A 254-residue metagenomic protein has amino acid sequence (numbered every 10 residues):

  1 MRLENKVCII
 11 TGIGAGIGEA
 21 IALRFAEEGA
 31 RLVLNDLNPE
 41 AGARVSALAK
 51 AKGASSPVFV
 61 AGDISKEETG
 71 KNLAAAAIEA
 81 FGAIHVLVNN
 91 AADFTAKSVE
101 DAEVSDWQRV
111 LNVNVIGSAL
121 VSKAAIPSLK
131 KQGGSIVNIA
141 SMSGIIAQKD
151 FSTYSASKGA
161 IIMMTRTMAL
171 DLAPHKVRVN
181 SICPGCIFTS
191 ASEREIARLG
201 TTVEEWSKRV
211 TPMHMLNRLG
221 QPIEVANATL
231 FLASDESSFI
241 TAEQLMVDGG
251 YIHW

Functional and structural regions predicted by a protein language model:
V7, G14-G16: Conserved glycine-rich cofactor-binding loop
S98-V99, D106-Q108, W206, V210: Substrate-binding pocket helix/loop in short-chain dehydrogenase/reductase
S122, S157, T165: Active-site helix of classical SDR
P127, L170-P174, S238: Alpha-helical segment proximal to the catalytic Tyr-Lys
S141: Residue(s) in the substrate-gating loop at a strand-loop-helix junction that position the organic substrate next
I146, T229-L230, T241-W254: Short C-terminal tail/terminal secondary-structure segment of NAD(P)H-dependent dehydrogenase/reductase domains
A173, R178, C183, I240-A242: Short, small/polar-rich loop/turn modules that mediate ligand/substrate recognition or access, typified
